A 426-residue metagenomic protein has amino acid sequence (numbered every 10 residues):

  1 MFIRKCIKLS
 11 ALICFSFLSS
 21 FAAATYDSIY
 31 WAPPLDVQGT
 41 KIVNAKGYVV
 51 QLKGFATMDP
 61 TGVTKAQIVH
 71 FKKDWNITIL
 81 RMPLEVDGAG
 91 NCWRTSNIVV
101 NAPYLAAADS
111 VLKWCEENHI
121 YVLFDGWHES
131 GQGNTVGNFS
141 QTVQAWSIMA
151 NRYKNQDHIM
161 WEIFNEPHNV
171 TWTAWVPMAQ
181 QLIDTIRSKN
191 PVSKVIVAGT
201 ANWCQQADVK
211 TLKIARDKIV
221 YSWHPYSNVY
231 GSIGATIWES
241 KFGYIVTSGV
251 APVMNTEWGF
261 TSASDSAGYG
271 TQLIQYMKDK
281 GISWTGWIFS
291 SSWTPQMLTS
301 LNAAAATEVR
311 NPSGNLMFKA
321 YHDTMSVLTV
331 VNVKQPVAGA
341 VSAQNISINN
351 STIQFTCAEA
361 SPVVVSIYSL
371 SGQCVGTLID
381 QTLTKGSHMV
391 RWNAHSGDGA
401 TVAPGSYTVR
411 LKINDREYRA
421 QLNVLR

Functional and structural regions predicted by a protein language model:
F2-A11: Bacterial N-terminal signal peptides that target proteins for export
S10-S20: Bacterial N-terminal signal peptides
A22-R81, C92-I98, V327: N-terminal carbohydrate-binding accessory modules
I29-D36, L52, D59-G62, I68-V69 (+3 more regions): Extracellular glycoside hydrolase catalytic/binding regions
G47, Y368-V375, Y407: Short, glycine-anchored, charge-dense loop/turn motifs used at functional sites
T64-S130, F139-Q144, I148, I186-K189 (+1 more regions): Aromatic-lined substrate-binding rim segments of carbohydrate-active enzymes
N332-S369, T377, M389-W392: Glycine-centered coil/turn sites that cap beta-strands in beta-rich domains
V337-G339, S347-Q354, T382-K385, R391 (+1 more regions): C-terminal tail/sorting-segment detector
